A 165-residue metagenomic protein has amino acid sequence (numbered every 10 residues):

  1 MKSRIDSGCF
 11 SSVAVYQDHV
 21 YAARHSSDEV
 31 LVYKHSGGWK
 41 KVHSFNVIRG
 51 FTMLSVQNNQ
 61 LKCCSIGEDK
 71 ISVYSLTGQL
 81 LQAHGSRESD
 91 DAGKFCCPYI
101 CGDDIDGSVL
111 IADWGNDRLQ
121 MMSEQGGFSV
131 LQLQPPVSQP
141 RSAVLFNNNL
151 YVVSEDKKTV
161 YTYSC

Functional and structural regions predicted by a protein language model:
M1-C165: Eukaryotic scaffold repeat domains enriched in small/polar residues
